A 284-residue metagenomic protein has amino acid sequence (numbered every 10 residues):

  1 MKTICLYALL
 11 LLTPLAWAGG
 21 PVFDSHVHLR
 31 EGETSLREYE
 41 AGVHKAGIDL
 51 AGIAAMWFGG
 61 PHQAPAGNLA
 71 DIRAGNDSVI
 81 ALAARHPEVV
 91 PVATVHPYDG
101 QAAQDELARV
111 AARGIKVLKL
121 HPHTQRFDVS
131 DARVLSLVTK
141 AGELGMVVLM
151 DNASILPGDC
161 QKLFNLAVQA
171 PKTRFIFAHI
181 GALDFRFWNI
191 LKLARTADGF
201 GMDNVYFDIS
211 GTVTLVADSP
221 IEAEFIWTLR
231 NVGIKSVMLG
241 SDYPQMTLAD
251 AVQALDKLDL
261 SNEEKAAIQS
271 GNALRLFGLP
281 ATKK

Functional and structural regions predicted by a protein language model:
L10-A18: Hydrophobic h-region of N-terminal signal peptides that target proteins for export in Gram-negative bacteria
W17-A74: An N-terminally biased module of ancient metal coordination in phosphate/nucleic-acid-related enzymes
G20-F23, R37-L50, G233-M238, Q245-K284: Mid-to-C-terminal alpha-helical segments outside catalytic/metal-binding sites
H26, V43, V79, V110 (+4 more regions): Conserved, mostly hydrophobic/aromatic
H26-R30, H121, D151, H179: Histidine-centered divalent metal-coordination motifs
R30-G32, F58-H62, Y98-Q101, Q125-R126 (+4 more regions): Active-site environment of divalent metal-dependent phosphoester hydrolases
A66-N152: Active-site gating/metal-coordination segments in enzymes
K116-V117, S130-M238: Catalytic pocket-lining loop regions of alpha/beta-barrel enzymes, especially the amidohydrolase/enolase/GH5 lineages
